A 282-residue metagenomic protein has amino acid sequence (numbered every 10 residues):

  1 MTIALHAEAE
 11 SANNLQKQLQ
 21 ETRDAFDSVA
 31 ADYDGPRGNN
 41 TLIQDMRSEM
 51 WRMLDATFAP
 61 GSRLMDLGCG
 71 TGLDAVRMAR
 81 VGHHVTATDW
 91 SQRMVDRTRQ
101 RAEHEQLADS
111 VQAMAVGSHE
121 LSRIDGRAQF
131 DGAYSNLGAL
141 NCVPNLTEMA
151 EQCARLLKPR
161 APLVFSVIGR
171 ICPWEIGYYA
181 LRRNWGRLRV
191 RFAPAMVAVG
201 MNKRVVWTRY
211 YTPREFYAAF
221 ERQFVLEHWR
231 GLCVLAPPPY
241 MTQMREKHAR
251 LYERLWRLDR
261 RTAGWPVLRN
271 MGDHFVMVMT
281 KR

Functional and structural regions predicted by a protein language model:
T2-A59, L73, R77, R97: Conserved class I S-adenosyl-L-methionine
M65, T71-E120: Class I SAM-dependent methyltransferase SAM/SAH-binding core
R123-G132: A short acidic, Gly/Pro-enriched loop at the edge of an enzyme's catalytic core that lines a small-molecule cofactor
D131-N145: A short SAM/SAH-binding and catalytic strip from SAM-dependent methyltransferases
T147-P162: A short glycine-rich, Lys/Arg-flanked "PGG" loop and its adjoining helix->strand segment in the class I
P162-F192: Conserved class I S-adenosyl-L-methionine
G200-E215: Acceptor-substrate binding/catalytic loop of class I
R214-A218, H228-R282: A C-terminal cap/extension of S-adenosyl-L-methionine-dependent methyltransferases that defines the acceptor-substrate
